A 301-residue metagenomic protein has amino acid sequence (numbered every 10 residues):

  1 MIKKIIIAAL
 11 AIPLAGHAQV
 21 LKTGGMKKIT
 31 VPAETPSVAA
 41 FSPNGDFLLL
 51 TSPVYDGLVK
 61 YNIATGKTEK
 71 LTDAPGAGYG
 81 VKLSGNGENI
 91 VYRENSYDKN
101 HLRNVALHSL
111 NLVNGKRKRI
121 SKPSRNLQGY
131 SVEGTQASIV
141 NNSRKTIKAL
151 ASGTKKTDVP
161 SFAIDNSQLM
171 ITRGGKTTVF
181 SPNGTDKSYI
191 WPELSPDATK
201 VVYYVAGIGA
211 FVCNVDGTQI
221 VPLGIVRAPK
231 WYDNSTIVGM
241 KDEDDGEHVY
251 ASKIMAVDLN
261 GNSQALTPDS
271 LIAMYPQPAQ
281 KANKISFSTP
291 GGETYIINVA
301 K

Functional and structural regions predicted by a protein language model:
M1-V20: Bacterial Sec-dependent N-terminal signal peptides
Q19-K301: Sequence signature of WD/YWTD-type beta-propeller architectures
